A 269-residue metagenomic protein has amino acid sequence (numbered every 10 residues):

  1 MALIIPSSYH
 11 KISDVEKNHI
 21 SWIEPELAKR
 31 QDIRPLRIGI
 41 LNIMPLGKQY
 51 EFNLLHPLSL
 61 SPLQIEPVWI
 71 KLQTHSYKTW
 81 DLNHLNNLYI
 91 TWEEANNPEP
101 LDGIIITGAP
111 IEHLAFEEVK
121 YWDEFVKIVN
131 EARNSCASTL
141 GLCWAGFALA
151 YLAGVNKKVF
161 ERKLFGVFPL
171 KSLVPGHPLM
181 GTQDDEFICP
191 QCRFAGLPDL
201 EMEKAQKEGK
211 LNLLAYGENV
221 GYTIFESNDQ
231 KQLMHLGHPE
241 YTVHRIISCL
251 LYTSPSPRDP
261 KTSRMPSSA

Functional and structural regions predicted by a protein language model:
M1-E117, A269: N-terminal beta1-alpha1 cap of cysteine-dependent amidohydrolase-like domains
L54-L55, F125-N130, M202-E203: Short amphipathic alpha-helical segments and helix-helix/interface helices
P67-K71, L140-C143, Q191, M234-L236: A structural signal for short, well-ordered beta-strand segments and their strand-loop junctions that often border
L85, I247-L251: Short, surface-exposed loop/helix-turn segments at secondary-structure junctions that function as lids/hinges flanking
L101, I106-V174: Cysteine-nucleophile active-site neighborhood
L152-I246: Pocket-forming structural segment of enzyme catalytic cores
Y252-P257: Conserved small/polar residues in nucleotide/adenosyl-binding loops
S263-S268: Hydrophobic alpha-helical segments, chiefly the membrane-spanning helices and signal/signal-anchor peptides
